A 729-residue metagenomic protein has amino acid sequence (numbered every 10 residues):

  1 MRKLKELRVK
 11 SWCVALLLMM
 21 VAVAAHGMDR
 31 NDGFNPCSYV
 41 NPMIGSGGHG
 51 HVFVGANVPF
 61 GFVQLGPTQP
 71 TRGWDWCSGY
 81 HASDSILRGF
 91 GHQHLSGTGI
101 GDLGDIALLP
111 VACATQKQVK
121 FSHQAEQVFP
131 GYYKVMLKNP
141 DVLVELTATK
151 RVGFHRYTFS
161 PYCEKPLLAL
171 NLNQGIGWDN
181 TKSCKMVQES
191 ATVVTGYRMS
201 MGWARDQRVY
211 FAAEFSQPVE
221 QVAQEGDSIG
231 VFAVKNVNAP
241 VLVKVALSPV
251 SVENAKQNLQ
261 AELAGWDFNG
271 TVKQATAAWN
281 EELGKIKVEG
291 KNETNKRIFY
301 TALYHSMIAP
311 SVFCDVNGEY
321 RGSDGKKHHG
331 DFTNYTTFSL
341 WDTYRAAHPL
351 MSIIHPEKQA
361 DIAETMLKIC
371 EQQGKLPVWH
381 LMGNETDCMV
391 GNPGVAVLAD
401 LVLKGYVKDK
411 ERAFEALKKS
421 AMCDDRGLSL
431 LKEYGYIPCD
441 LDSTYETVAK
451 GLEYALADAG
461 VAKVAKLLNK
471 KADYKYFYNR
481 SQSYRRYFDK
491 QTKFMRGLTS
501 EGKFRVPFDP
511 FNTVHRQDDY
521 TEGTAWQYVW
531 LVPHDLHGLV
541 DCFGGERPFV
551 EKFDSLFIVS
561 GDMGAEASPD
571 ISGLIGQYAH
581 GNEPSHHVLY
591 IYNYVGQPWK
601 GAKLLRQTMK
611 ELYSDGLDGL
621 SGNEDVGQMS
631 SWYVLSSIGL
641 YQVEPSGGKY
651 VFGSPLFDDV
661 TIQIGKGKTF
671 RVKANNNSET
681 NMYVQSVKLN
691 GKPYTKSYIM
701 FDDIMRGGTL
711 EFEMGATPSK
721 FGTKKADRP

Functional and structural regions predicted by a protein language model:
K3-V14: Bacterial N-terminal signal peptides that target proteins for export
C13-A22: Bacterial N-terminal signal peptides
M28-A396, D400-L452, G460-R486, T492-M495 (+7 more regions): Accessory carbohydrate-recognition regions in carbohydrate-active enzymes
A457: ATP-dependent phospho-/nucleotidyl transfer catalytic cores
Y683: Extracellular attachment/recognition segments
